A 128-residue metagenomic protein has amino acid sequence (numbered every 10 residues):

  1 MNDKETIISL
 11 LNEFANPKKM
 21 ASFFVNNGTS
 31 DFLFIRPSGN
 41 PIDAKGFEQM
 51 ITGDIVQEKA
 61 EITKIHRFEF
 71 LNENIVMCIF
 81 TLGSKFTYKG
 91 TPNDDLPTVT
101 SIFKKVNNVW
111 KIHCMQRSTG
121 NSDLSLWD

Functional and structural regions predicted by a protein language model:
N2-T6, M20-N74, F80: A solvent-exposed, acidic/Ser-Thr-rich amphipathic alpha-helical stretch
T6-P17: Solvent-exposed, amphipathic alpha-helical segments
S9, I75-M77, T98: Intrinsic-disorder/low-complexity, polar/charged segments enriched in Ser/Thr/Lys/Arg/Asp/Glu/Gln
F68-V76, F103-W110: A short, structured loop/turn motif at beta-sheet edges
F80-F86: Generic short beta-strand segments
Y88-G90: Outer-membrane beta-barrel domain signature
P92-D94: Transmembrane beta-barrel outer-membrane domains
L96-L126: Short beta-strand edge/turn micro-motifs at domain boundaries
